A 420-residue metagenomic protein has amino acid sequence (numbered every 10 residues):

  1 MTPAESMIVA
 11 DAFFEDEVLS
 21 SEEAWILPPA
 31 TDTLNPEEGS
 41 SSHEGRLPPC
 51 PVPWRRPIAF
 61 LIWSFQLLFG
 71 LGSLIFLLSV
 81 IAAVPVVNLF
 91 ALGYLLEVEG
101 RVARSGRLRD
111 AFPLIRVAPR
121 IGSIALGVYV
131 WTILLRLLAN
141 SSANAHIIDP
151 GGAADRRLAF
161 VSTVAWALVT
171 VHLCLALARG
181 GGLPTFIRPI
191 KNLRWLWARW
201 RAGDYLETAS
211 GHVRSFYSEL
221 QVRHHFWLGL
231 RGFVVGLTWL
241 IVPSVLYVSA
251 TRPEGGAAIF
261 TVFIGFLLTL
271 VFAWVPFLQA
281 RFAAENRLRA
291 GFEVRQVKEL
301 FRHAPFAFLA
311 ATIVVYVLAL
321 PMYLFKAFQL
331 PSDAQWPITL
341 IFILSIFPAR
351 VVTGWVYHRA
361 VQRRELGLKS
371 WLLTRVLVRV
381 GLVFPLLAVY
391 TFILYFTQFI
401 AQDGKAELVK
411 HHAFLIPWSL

Functional and structural regions predicted by a protein language model:
T2-A327, I346-L420: Helix-coil boundary and N-terminal low-complexity module in membrane systems
A334-P348: Short alpha-helical packing/oligomerization segments
